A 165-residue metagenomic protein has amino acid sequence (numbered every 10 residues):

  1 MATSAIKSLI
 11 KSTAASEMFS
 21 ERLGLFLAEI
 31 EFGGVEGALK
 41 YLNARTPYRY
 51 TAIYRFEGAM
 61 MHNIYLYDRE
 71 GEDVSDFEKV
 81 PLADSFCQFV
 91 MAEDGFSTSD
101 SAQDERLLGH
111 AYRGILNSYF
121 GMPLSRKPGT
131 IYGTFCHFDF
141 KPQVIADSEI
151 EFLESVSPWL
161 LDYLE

Functional and structural regions predicted by a protein language model:
M1-G33: Signal-transmission linkers at sensory-effector interfaces
S20, F138-E165: Juxtadomain coupling helices with adjacent low-complexity linkers
G24-L27, A38-P47, I53: Short regulatory alpha-helical segment in sensory/regulatory domains of signaling proteins that mediates
I53-V74: GAF sensory/regulatory domain recognition with acknowledged cross-activation on helical regulatory dimers
D73-F96: Acidic/proline- and glycine-rich, intrinsically disordered low-complexity segments that serve as regulatory linkers
S101-N117: Signal-transducing coupling segments at domain and membrane junctions
S118-P128: A short, aliphatic-rich beta-strand micro-motif
P128-D139: Sensory beta-strand/linker motifs that couple input domains to effectors
